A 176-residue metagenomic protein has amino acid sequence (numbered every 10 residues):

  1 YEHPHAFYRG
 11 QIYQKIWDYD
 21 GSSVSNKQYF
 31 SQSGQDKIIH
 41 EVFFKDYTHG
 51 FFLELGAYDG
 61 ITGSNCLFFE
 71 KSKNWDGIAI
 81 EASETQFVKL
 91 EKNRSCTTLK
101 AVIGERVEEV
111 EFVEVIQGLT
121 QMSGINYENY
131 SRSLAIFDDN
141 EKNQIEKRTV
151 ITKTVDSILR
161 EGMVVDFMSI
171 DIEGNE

Functional and structural regions predicted by a protein language model:
Y1-E176: Phosphate/nucleotide-binding beta-alpha loop and adjacent structural elements of enzyme active sites
